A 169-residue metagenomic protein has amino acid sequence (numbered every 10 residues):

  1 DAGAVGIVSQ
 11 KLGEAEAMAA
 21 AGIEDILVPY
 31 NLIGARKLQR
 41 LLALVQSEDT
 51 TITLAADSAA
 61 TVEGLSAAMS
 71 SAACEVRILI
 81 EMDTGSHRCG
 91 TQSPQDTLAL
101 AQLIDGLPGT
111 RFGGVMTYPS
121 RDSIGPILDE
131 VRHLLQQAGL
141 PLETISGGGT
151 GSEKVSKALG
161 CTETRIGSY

Functional and structural regions predicted by a protein language model:
D1-Q46: N-terminal active-site wall of soluble small-molecule enzyme domains
K11, L38, S58, V62 (+3 more regions): Aromatic/hydrophobic pocket-lining residues that form the small-molecule binding cavity in soluble enzyme cores
K11-L12, Y30, G34, D57-A59 (+2 more regions): Helix N-cap/beta->alpha junction signal
A15-E16, L38, V62-E63, E153-V155: Short, well-ordered alpha-helical microsegments
A19-G22, L41-D49, L65-E75, A101-R111: Acidic (Asp/Glu)-rich catalytic clusters
L27-V28, I52-A55, T144-S146: Short catalytic-loop micro-motif centered on adjacent basic/acidic residues
L54-T61, A67, Q92-L103: Metal-dependent enolase-superfamily TIM-barrel catalytic cores that perform enediolate-based chemistry
R77, D83-Y169: Active-site loop/helix belt of alpha/beta enzymes
